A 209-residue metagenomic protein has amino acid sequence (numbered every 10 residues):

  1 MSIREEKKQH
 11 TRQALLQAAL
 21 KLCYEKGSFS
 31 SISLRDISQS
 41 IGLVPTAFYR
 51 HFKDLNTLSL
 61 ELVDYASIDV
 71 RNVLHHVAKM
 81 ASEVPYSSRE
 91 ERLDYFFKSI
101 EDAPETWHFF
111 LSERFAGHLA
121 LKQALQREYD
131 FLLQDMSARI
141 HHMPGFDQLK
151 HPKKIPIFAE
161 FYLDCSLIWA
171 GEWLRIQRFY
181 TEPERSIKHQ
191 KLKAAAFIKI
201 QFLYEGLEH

Functional and structural regions predicted by a protein language model:
K7-L20, I37, L62-A66, V70: Generic hydrophobic, amphipathic alpha-helix propensity
A14, L22-T57, E61: Helix-turn-helix
A18-K26, D69-M80, C165-I176: Solvent-exposed, amphipathic alpha-helical segments
S31-I32, H108-S112, L149, E182: Short, hydrophobic secondary-structure boundary micro-motifs
E61, H76-E105, I155-Y162, K193: Hydrophobic alpha-helical connector segments
I68, N72, L119-F146, P156-L163 (+2 more regions): Amphipathic alpha-helical packing segments from all-alpha helical-bundle domains
K98, A138, H142, I168-H209: C-terminal peripheral helix-coil segments that are non-catalytic and often amphipathic
E101-Q123, G171-F179: Amphipathic alpha-helical segments used for helix-helix packing
